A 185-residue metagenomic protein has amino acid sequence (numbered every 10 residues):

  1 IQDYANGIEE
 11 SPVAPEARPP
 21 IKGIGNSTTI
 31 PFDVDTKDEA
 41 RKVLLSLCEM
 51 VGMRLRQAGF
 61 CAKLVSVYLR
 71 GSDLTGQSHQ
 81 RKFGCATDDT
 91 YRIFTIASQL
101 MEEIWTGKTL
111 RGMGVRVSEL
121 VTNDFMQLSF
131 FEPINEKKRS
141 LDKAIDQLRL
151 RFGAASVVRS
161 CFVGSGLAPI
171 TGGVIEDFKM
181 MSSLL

Functional and structural regions predicted by a protein language model:
I1-K108: DNA-contacting surface of Y-family translesion DNA polymerases
C85-L185: Acidic, metal-coordinating catalytic segment for phosphate/diphosphate chemistry, firing primarily on the Nudix
